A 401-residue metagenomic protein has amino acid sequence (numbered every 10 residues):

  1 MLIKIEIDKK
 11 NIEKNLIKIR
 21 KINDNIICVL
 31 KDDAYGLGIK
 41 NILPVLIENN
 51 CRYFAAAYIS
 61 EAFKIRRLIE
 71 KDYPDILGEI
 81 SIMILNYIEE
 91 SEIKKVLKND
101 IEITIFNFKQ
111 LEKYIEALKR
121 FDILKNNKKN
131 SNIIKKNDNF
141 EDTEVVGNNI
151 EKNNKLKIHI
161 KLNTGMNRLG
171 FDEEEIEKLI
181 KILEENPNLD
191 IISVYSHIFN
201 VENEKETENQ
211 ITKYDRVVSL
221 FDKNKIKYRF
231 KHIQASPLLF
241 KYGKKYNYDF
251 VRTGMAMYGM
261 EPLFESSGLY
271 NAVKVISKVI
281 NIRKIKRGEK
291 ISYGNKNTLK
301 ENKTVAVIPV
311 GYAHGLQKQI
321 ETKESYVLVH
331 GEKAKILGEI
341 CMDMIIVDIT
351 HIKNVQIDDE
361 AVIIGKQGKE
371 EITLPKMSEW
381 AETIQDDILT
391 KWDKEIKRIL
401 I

Functional and structural regions predicted by a protein language model:
L2-D8, E13, N107-E112, N126 (+2 more regions): Active-site anion/phosphate-binding pocket segments in diverse small-molecule metabolic enzymes
I3-E6, D24-F230: Active-site-proximal beta-alpha core segment in soluble small-molecule metabolic enzymes
N11-I27: Nucleotide phosphate-binding/pyrophosphate-handling subdomain across enzymes that bind or process nucleotide phosphates
I17, F63, D386: Active-site phosphate/pyrophosphate- and oxyanion-stabilizing loops and adjacent acidic/basic residues in soluble
